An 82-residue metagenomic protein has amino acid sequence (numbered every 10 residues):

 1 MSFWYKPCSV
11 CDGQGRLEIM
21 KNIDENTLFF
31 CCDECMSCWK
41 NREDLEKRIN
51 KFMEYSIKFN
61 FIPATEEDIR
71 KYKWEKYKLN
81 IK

Functional and structural regions predicted by a protein language model:
M1-P7, E25-L28: Short metal-coordination and nucleic-acid-contact micro-motifs, chiefly zinc-binding Cys/His arrays
C8-C11, C32: Short cysteine-rich clusters marking metal-coordination/redox-active sites
D12-E18: Short Cys/His-rich Zn2+-coordinating modules
E18-N22, R42-D44: Short Cys/His-rich "knuckle" micro-motifs
N26-C38: Cysteine-rich micro-motifs
C35-M53: Short metal-binding segments enriched for Cys and/or His
K51-I57, F61: Cys/His-rich, Zn2+-coordinating zinc-finger modules
I62-K82: Long, contiguous alpha-helical scaffold regions
